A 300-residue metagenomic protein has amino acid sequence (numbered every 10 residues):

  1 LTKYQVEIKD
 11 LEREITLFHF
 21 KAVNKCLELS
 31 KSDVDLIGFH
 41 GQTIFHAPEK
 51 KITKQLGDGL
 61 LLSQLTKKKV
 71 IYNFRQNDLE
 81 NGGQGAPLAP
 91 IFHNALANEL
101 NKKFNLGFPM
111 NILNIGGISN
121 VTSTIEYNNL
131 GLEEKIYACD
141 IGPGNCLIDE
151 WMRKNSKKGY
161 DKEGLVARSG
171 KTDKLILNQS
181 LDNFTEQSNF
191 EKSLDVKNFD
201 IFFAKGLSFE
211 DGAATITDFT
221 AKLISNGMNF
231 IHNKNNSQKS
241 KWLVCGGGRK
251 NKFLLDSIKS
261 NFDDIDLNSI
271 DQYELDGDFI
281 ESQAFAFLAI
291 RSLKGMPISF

Functional and structural regions predicted by a protein language model:
L1, L65, I71-E99, N111-E186: Glycine-rich phosphate-binding loop plus the immediately following alpha-helix
K3-G59: Short beta-strand-loop/turn "lid" adjacent to the catalytic site in phosphate-handling enzymes
S32-G41, K234-G248: Short glycine-rich phosphate-binding loop at a beta-alpha junction
V34-G38, N105, P109-N114, A138: Short glycine-aspartate micro-motif
K50-L61, L96-K102, I125-K135, K157 (+1 more regions): A glycine- and small-aliphatic-rich helix-loop capping segment at beta-alpha/alpha-beta transitions that lines
K103-M110, G117, G295-F300: Extended, charge-rich low-complexity interaction segments
K157-S240, N251-I265: A contiguous, well-structured pocket-lining segment that forms one wall/lid of small-molecule binding clefts in soluble
D218, N268-F300: Glycine-rich phosphate-binding/hydrolytic loop that grips phosphoryl groups
